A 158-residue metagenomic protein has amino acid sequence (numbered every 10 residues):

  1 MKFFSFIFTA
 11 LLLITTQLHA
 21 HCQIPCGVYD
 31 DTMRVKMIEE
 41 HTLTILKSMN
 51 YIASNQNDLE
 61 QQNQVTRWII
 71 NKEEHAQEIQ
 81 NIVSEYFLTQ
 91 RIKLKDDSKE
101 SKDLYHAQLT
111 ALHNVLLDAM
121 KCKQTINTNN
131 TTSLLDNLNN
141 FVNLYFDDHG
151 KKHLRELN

Functional and structural regions predicted by a protein language model:
S5-T15: Bacterial N-terminal signal peptides
T16-A20: Sec/Tat signal peptide C-region and signal peptidase I cleavage site
H21-E60, R67: Immediate post-signal-peptide N-terminus of mature secreted/exported proteins
H41-Y51, I79-I82, A111-N114, D118: Amphipathic, well-ordered alpha-helical segments in soluble domains
M49-Q90: Alpha-helical segments in soluble extracytoplasmic regions
N63-I70, K102, H106, N129-N137: Short, charged, amphipathic alpha-helical segments
I82, Y86-K123: Long, amphipathic, charge-rich alpha-helical segments that form helical bundles/coiled-coils
L112-N158: C-terminal amphipathic alpha-helix
